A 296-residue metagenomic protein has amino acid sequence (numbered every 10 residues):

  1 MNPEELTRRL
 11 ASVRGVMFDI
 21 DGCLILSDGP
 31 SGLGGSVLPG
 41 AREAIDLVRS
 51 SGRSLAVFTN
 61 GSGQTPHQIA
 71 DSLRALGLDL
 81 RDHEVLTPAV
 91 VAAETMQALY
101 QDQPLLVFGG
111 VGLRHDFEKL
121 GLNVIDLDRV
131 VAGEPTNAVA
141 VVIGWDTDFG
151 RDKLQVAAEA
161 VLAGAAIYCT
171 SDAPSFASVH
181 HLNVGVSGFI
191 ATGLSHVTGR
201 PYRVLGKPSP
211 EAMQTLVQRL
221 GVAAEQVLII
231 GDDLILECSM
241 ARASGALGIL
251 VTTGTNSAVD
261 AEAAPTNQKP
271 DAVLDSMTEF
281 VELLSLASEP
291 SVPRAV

Functional and structural regions predicted by a protein language model:
N2-R53, S62, H67-H83, A93 (+1 more regions): Asp-based, Mg2+/Mn2+-dependent phosphohydrolase catalytic module
